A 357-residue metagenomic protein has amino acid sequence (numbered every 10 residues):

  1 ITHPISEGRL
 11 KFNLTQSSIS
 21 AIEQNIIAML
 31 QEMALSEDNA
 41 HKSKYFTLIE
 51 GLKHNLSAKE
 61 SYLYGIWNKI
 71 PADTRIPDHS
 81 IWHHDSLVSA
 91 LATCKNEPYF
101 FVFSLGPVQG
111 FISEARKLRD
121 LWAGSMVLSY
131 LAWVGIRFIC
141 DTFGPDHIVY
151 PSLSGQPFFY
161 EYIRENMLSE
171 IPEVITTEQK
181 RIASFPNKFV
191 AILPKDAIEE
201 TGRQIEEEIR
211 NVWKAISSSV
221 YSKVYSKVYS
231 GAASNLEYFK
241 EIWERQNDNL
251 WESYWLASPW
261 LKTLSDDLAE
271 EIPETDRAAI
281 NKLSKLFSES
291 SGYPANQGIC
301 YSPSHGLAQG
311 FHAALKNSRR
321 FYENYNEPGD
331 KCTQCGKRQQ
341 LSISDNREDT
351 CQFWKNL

Functional and structural regions predicted by a protein language model:
I1-L357: Regulatory and interdomain segments flanking nucleotide-handling catalytic cores in signaling/defense enzymes
